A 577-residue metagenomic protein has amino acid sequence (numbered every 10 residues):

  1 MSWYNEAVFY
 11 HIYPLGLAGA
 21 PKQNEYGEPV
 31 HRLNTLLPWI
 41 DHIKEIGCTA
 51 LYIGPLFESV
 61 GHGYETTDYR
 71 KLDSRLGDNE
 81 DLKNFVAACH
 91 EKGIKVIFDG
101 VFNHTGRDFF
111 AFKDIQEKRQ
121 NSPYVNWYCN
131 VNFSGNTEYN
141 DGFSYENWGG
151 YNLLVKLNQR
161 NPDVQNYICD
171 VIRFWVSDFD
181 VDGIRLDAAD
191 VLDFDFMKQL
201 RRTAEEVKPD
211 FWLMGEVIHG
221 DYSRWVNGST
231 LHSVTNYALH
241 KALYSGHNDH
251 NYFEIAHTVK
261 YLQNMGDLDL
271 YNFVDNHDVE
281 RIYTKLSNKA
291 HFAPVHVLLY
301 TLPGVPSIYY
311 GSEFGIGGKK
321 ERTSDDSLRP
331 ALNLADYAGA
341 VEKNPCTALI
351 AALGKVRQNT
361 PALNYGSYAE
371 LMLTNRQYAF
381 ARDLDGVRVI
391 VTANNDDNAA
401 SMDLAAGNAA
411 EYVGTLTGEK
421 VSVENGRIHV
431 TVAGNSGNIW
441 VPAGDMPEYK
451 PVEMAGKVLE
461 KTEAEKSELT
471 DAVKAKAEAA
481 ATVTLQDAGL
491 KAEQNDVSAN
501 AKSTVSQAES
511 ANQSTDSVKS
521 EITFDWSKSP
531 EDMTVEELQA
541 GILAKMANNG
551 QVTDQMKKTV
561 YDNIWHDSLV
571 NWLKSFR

Functional and structural regions predicted by a protein language model:
M1-Y52, E58, A88, F314-S517: Carbohydrate-interacting/catalytic domains
S2-F9, Y13-T49, L56-D178, L200-E206 (+1 more regions): Substrate-binding/active-site clefts of carbohydrate-active enzymes
A7-H11, A50, K95-I97, G183-R185 (+3 more regions): Structural preference for beta-strand elements that scaffold enzyme active sites
I12, I43, I53, Y69 (+10 more regions): Conserved, mostly hydrophobic/aromatic
V86, H90-K92, Q116, S177 (+7 more regions): Active-site-proximal helices and loops of the catalytic beta/alpha 8
G266-S287: Active-site clefts of carbohydrate-active enzymes
G304-G315: Substrate-binding cleft of secreted/luminal carbohydrate-active enzymes
E521-R577: Basic helix-extension-helix modules of the SAP/HeH family
